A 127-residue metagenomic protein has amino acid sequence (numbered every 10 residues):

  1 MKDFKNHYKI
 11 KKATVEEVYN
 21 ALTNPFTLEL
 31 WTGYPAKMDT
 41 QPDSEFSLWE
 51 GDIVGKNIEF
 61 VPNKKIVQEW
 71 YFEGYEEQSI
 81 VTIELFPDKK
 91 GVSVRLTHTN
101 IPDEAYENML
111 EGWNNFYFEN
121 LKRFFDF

Functional and structural regions predicted by a protein language model:
M1-K37: Hydrophobic ligand-binding cavity/cleft-lining segments
N6-H7, E17, F46, H98 (+1 more regions): Generic anion/oxyanion-binding catalytic loop in active/binding sites
E16, N20, E59, K90 (+3 more regions): Replace "anionic and nucleotidyl ligands
Y19-L22, W31, W70, L110-F118: Tryptophan-centric aromatic hotspots in well-structured domains and transmembrane helices
E29, K37, S47-I101: Hydrophobic-ligand binding "helix-grip"
N100-F127: A conserved amphipathic terminal alpha-helix motif
